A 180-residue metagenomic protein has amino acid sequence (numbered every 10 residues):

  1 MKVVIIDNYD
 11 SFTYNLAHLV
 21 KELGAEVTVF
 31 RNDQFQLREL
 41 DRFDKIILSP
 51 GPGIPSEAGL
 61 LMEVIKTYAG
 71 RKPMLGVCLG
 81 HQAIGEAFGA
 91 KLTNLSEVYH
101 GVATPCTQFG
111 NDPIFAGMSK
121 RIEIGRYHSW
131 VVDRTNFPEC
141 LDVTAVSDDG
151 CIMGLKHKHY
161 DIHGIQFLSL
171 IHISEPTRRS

Functional and structural regions predicted by a protein language model:
M1-K72, L79: N-terminal beta1-alpha1 cap of cysteine-dependent amidohydrolase-like domains
V27-V29, L92, V143: Generic structural signal for residues in well-ordered beta-strands
F43-G117: Cysteine-nucleophile active-site neighborhood
C78, H128, L168, H172: Histidine-centered divalent metal-coordination motifs
A103-P105, I152-G154, G164: Conserved hydrophobic/aromatic beta-strand scaffold that supports enzyme active sites
D112-H159: Catalytic beta-strand/loop cores that center a nucleophilic Ser/Cys/Thr and support acyl-enzyme chemistry
R121, G164-I171: Phosphate-binding/catalytic loops
H172-S180: Single conserved hydrophobic/aromatic residue that forms the stacking wall/gate of nucleotide- or nucleobase-binding
